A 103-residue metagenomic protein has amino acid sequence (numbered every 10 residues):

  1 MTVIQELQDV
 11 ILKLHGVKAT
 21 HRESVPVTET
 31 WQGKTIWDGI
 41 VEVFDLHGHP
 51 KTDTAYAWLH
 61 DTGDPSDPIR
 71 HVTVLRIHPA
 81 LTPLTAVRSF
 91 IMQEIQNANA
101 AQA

Functional and structural regions predicted by a protein language model:
M1-R22: Extended non-catalytic interaction/regulatory regions in multidomain proteins
I4-E6, P65-A103: Mixed-charge, Lys/Arg-enriched low-complexity segments
T20-L84: Acidic, low-complexity, intrinsically disordered interaction modules
